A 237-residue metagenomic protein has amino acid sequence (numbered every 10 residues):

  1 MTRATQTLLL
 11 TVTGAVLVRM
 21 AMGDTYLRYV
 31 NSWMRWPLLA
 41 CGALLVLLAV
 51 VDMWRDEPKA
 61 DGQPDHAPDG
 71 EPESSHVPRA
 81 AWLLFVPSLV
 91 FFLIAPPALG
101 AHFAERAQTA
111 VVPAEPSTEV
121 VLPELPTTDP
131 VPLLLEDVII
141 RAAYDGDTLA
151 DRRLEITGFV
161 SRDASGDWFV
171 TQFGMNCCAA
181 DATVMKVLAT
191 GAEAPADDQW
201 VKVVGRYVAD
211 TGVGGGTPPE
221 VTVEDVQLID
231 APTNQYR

Functional and structural regions predicted by a protein language model:
M1-R237: OB-fold and OB-like single-stranded nucleic-acid-recognition modules and their adjacent interaction interfaces
